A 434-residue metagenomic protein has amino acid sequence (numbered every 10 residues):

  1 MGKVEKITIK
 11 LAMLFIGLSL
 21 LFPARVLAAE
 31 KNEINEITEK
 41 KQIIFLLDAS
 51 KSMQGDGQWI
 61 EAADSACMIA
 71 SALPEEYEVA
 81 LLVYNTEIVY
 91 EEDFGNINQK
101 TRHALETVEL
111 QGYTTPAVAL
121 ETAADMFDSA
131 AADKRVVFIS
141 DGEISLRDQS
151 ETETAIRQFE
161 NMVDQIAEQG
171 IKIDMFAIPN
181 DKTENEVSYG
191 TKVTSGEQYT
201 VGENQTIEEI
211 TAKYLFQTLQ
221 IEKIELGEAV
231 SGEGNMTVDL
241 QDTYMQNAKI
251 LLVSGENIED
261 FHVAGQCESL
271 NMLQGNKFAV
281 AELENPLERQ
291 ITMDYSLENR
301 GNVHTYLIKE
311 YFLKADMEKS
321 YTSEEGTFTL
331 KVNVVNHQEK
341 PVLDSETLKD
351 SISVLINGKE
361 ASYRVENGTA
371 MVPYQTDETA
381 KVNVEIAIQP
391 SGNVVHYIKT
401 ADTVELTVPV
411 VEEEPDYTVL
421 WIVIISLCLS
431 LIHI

Functional and structural regions predicted by a protein language model:
G2-F45, K51-Q58, L406-C428: Acidic, polar low-complexity linker/tail segments
A29-K31, E87-V137, E143-S145, K172-V187 (+1 more regions): Von Willebrand factor
I34-D93, A119-A123, A132-S140, F176-I178: Von Willebrand factor
I37, K41, M53-D64, E75 (+8 more regions): Soluble non-cytosolic domains of exported or imported proteins
T107-V108, S140-V201, T206-Y214: VWA/integrin I-like adhesion module and closely mimicked acidic/polar interface patches used
N204-E284, Q290-T305: C-terminal "exit" segments of structured domains
G301-P415: Membrane-proximal extracellular "stem/stalk" segments of glycoproteins immediately N-terminal to a transmembrane helix
H433-I434: Conserved small/polar residues in nucleotide/adenosyl-binding loops
